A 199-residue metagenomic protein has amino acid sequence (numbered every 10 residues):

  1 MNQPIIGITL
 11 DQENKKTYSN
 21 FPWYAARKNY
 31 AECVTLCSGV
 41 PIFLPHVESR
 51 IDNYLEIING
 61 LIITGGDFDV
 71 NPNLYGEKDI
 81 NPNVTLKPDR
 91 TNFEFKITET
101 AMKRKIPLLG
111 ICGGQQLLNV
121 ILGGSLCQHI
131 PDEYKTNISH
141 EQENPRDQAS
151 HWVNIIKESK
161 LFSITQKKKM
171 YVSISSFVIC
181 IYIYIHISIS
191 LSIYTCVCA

Functional and structural regions predicted by a protein language model:
M1-L109, V120-I121, C127, D132-K168 (+1 more regions): N-terminal beta1-alpha1 cap of cysteine-dependent amidohydrolase-like domains
I42, D132, I174, I187-I193: Generic low-complexity segments that are intrinsically disordered, proline-rich and/or Lys/Arg-biased
C112: Conserved G/P- and acidic residue-centered "switch" motifs that form tight phosphate/ATP-binding loops in soluble
Q115-L118: Hydrophobic, aromatic-enriched interface-forming segments
K169-Y184: Short, compositionally biased segments
C180-A199: Compositionally biased low-complexity segments enriched in histidine and/or tyrosine
